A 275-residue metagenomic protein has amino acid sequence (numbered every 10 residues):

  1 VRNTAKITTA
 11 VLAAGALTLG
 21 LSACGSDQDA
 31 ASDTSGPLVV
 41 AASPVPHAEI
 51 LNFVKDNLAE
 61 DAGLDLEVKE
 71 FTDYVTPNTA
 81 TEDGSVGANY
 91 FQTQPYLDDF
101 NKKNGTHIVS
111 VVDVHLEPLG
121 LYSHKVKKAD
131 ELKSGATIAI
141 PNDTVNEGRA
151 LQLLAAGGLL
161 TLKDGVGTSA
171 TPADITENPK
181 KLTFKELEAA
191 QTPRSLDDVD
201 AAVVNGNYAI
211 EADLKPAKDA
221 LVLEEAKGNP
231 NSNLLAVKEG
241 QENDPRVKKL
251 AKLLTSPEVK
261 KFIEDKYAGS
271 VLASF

Functional and structural regions predicted by a protein language model:
V1-S22: Sec-dependent bacterial lipoprotein signal peptides
I7, G20-S35: Bacterial lipoprotein signal-peptidase II cleavage site
D33-V45, L64-E70, T137-I138: Short, well-ordered beta-strand elements
V45-E67, T76, A80: Short, polar/charged alpha-helical segment
V68-T79, G167-R194: Short helix-initiation/N-cap motifs at beta->coil->alpha
D99-V111, V126, D198, V203 (+1 more regions): Ligand-binding "clamshell"
V111-L160, K260: A conserved helix-loop-strand patch within extracytoplasmic ligand-binding domains of the periplasmic binding
P118-A129, N231-D244: A bilobed periplasmic-binding-protein/Venus flytrap-type ligand-binding module shared by bacterial periplasmic
